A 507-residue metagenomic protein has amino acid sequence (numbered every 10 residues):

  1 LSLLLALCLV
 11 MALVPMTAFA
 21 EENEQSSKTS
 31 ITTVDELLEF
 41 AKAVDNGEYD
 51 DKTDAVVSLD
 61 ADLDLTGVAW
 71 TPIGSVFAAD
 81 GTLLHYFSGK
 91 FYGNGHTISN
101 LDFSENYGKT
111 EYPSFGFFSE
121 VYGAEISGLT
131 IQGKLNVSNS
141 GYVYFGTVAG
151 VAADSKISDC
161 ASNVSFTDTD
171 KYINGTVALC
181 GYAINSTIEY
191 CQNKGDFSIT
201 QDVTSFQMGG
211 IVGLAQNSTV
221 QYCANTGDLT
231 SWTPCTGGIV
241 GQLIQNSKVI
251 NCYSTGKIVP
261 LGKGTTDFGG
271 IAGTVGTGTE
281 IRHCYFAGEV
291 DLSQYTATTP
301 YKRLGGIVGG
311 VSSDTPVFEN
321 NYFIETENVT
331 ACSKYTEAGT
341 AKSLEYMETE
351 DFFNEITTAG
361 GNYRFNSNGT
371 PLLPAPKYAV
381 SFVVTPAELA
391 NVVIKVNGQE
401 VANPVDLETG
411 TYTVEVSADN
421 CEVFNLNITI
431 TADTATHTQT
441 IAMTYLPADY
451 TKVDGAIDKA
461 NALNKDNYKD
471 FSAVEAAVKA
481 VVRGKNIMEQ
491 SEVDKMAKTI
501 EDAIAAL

Functional and structural regions predicted by a protein language model:
L4-A12: Bacterial N-terminal signal peptides
M11-F19: C-terminal segment of classical bacterial N-terminal signal peptides
E21-A379: Surface-exposed repetitive/solenoidal architectures
A55, A390-V392, Y412, L426: Short beta-strand/loop motifs in extracellular/secreted proteins, especially within beta-sandwich accessory domains
Y378-L389, S417-H437, I441-L507: Beta-rich interaction/scaffold domains
A387-A402: Short, ordered, surface-exposed loop/turn motifs in non-cytosolic proteins
A402-V414, A418-D419: Short Pro-Gly-centered beta-turn/loop motif in secreted/extracellular proteins
